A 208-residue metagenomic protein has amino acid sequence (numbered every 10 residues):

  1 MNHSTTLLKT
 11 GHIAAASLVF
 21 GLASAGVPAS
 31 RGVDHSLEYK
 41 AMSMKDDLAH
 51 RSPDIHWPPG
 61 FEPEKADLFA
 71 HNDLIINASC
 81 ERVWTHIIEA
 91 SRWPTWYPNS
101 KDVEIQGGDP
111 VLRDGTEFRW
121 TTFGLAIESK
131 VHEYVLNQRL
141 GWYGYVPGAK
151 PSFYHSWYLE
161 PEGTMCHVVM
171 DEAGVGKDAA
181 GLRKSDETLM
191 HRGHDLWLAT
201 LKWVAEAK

Functional and structural regions predicted by a protein language model:
N2-A14: Bacterial N-terminal signal peptides that target proteins for export
A14-G21: Bacterial N-terminal signal peptides
G26-G107: Hydrophobic ligand-binding cavity/cleft-lining segments
N72-L74, I127-E133, G144, F153-P161: Hydrophobic/aromatic beta-strand elements that line small-molecule binding cavities or substrate pockets in beta-rich
N77-E81, H132-N137, Y158-H167: A short, structured loop/turn motif at beta-sheet edges
R82-I87, W93, F118, V131 (+3 more regions): Hydrophobic pocket/interface hotspot
G115-F123, G141-P147: Short beta-strand segments that buttress and anchor functional surface loops
Y145-W203: Beta-strand/loop substructures that line and gate deep hydrophobic ligand-binding cavities in soluble
